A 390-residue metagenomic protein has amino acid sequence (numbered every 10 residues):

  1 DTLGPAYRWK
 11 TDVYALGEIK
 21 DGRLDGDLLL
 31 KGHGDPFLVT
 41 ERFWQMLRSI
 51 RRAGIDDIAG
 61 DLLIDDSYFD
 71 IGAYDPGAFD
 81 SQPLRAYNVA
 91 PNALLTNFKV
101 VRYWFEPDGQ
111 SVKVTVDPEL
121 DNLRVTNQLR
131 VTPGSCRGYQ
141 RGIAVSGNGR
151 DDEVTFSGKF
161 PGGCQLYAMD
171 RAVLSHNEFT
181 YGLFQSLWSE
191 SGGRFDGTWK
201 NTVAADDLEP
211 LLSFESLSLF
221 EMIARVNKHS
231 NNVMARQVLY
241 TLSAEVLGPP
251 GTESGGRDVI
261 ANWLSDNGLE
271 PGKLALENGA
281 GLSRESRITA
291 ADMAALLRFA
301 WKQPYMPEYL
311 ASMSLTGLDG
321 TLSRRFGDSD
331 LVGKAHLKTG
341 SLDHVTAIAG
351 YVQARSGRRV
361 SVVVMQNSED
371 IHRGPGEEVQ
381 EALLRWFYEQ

Functional and structural regions predicted by a protein language model:
D1-P271, W386-Q390: Conserved serine DD-peptidase/penicillin-binding transpeptidase domain and beta-lactam-recognizing active-site
H229, L239-Q390: Small-residue-rich helix-loop
